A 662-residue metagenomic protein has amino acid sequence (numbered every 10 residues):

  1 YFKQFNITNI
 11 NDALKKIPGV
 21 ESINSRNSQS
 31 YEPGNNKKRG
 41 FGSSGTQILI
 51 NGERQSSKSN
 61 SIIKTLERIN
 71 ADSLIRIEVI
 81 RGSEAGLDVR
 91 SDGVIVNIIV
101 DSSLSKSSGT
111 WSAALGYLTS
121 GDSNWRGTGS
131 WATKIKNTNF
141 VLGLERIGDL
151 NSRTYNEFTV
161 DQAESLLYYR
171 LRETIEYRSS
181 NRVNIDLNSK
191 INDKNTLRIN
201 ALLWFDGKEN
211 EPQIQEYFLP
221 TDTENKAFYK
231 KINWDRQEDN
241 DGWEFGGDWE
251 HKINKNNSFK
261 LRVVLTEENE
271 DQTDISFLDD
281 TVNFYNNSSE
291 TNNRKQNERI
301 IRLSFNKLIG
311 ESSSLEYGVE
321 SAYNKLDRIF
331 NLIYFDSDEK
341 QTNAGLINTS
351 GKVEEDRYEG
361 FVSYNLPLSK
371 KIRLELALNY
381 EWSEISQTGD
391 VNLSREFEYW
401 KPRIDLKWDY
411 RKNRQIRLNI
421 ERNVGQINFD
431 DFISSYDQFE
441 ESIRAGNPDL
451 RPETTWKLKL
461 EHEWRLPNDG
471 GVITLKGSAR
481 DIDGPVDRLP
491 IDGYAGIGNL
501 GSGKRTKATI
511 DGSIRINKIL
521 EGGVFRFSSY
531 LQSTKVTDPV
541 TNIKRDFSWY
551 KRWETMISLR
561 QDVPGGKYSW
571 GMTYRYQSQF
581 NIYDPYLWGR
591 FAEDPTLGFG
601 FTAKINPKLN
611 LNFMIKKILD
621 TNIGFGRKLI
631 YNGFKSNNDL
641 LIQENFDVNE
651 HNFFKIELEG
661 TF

Functional and structural regions predicted by a protein language model:
I10-A13, G34-K38, I48-L49, T65 (+2 more regions): N-terminal periplasmic accessory domains that precede and gate Gram-negative outer-membrane beta-barrel machines
N11-K58: Extracytoplasmic beta-strand/coil segments of soluble accessory domains associated with Gram-negative outer-membrane
E53-R81, G129: Short acidic/polar hinge/loop motifs at secondary-structure boundaries that mediate gating or recognition
S120-T154, S165-P212, Q237-N256, T555: Transmembrane beta-barrel wall of Gram-negative outer-membrane proteins
N184-D206, W234-D390, D409, T474-S478 (+1 more regions): Face-selective signature of the C-terminal outer-membrane beta-barrel domain
T349-E355, R395, V424-T474, A479-D481 (+2 more regions): Outer-membrane beta-barrel signature, preferentially recognizing the C-terminal barrel domain of Gram-negative
K476-D483, N499-D584: Gram-negative outer-membrane beta-barrel transporters
N581, A603-F662: C-terminal beta-signal and adjacent terminal beta-strands/loops of Gram-negative outer-membrane beta-barrel proteins
